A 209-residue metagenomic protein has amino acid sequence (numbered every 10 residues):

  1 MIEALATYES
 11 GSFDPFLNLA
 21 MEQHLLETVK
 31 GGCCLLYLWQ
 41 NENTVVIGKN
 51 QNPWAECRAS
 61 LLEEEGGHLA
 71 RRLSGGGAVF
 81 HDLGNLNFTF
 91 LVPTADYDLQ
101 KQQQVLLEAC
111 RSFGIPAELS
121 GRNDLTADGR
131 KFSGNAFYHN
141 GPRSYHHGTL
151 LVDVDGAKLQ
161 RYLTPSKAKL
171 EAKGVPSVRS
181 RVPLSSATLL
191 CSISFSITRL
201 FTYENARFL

Functional and structural regions predicted by a protein language model:
M1-Y97: N-terminal lobe of the biotin/lipoate ligase/transferase fold
L17, D98-V105, C191-S192, S196-R199: Short amphipathic alpha-helical segments
G32, N41, D82, G121 (+2 more regions): A generic structural signal for well-ordered coil/turn residues at beta-strand boundaries that shape enzyme active-site
N41-E42, D82-L83, A127-G129, N140-G141 (+1 more regions): Short acidic-glycine loop/turn motifs at beta-strand connectors
N85-N87, R122, K131, Y145-T149: Broad gene-expression machinery/nucleic-acid interaction feature
N85-R122: Contiguous, small/hydrophobic- and glycine-enriched helical/loop subdomains that border and often "cap" functional
G114, S133, G141-L209: Long, positively charged amphipathic alpha-helical accessory segments at protein N-termini or as interdomain linkers
L119-A136: Beta-rich nucleic-acid/ligand-interaction surfaces
